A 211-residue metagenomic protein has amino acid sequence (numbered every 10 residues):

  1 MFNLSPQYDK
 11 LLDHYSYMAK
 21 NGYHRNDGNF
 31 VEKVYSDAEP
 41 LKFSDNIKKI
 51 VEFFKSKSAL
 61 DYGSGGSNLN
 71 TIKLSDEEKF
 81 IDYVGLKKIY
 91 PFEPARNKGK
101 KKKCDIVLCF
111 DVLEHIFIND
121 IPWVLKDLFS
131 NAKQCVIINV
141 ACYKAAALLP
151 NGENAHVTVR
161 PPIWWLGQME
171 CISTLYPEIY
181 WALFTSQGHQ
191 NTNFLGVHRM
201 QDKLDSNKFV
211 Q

Functional and structural regions predicted by a protein language model:
M1-I106, P122-L125, N131, C142 (+4 more regions): Conserved N-terminal segment of class I S-adenosyl-L-methionine
L60, L113-E114: Residue-level micro-sites within transmembrane alpha helices that shape and flank functional polar/acidic positions
V107-L108, V112: Hydrophobic beta-strand segment of the Class I
H115-I116, D120: A short His-aromatic
Q134-I137: Short glycine-centered segments of the SAM/dcSAM-binding site in methyltransferase folds
